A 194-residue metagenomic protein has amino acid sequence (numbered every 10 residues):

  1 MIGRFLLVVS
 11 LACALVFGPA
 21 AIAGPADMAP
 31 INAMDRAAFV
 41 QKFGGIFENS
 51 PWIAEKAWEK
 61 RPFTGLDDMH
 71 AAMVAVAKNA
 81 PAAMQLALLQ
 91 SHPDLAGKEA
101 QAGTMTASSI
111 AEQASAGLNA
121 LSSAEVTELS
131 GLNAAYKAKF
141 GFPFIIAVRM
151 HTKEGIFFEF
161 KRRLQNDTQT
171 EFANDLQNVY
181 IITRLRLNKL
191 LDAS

Functional and structural regions predicted by a protein language model:
M1-V9: Bacterial N-terminal signal peptides that target proteins for export
V8-F17: Bacterial N-terminal signal peptides
A21-P25: Boundary at the C-terminal end of the N-terminal hydrophobic targeting segment
M28-R36, G45, W52-L132, I182-S194: Aromatic-anchored, charged helix-turn/loop surface patch used as a conserved interaction hotspot
R36-F39, M69, I156, F172: N-terminal alpha-helical segment
K42-F43, D175: Amphipathic alpha-helix face/heptad-repeat signature
L121-A193: C-terminal non-catalytic interaction appendages of large macromolecular assemblies
